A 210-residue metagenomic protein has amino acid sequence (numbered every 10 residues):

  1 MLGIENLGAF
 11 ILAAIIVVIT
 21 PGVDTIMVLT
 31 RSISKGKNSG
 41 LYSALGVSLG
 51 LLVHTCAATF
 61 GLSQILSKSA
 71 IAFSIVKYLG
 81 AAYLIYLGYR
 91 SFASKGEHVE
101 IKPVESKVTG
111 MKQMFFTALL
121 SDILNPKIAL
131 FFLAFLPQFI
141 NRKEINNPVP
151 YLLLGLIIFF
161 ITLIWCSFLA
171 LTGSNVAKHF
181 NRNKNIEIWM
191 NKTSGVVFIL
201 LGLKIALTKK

Functional and structural regions predicted by a protein language model:
L2-S74, L133-L154, I158-F159: Juxtamembrane transmembrane-helix termini in multi-pass membrane transport proteins
I15, I19, L52-V53, Y89 (+4 more regions): Hydrophobic/aromatic residues within the transmembrane alpha-helices of Major Facilitator Superfamily
K37-M114, T172: Membrane helix-loop-helix hairpins that form the core translocation module of multi-pass transporters
T55-T59, L124-L130, V197-K210: Hydrophobic alpha-helical transmembrane segments in multi-pass integral membrane proteins
S67-E97, W165-L169, A177-K210: Selective transmembrane alpha-helices of multi-pass membrane proteins
F115-I123: A short amphipathic helical element positioned immediately N-terminal to and/or at the very start of a transmembrane
P150-S174: Hydrophobic alpha-helical transmembrane segments of multi-pass membrane transport proteins, especially secondary
